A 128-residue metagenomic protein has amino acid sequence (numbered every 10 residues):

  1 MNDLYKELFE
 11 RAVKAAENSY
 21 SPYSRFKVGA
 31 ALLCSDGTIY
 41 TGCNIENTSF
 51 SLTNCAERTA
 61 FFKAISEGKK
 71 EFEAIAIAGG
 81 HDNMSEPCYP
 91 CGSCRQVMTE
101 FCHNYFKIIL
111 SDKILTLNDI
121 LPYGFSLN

Functional and structural regions predicted by a protein language model:
N2-N18, K69-N128: C-terminal binding/interaction regions
N18-S24: Extended beta-strand/beta-hairpin segments
R25-L33: Short beta-strand scaffold segments in enzyme catalytic cores
L33-S35, N44-I45: Histidine- and/or cysteine-centered catalytic micro-motif in compact active-site loops
T38-I39: Hydrophobic "anchor" residues
N44-R58: Compact, glycine-rich, soluble single-domain proteins
C55-A76: Short, solvent-exposed cationic patches
